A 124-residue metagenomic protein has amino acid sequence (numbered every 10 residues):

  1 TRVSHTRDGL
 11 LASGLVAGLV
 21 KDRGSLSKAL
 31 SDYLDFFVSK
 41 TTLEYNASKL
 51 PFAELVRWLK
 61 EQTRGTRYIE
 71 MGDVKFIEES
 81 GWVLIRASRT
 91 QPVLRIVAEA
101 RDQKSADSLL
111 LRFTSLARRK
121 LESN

Functional and structural regions predicted by a protein language model:
T1-N124: Phosphate-binding and adjacent anionic-ligand microenvironments
